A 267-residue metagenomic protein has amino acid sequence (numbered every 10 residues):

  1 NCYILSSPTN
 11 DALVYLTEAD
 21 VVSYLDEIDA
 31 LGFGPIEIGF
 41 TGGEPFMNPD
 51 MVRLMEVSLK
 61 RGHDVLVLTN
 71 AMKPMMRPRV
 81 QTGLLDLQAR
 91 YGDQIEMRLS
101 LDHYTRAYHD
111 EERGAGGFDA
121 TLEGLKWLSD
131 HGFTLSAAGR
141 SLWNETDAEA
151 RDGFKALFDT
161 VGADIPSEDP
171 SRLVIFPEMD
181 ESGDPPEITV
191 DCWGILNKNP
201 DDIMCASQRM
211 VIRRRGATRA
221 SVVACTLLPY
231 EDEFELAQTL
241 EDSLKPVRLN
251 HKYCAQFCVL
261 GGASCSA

Functional and structural regions predicted by a protein language model:
N1-G42, F46-V57, R61-D64: Conserved alpha-helical substructure of the radical SAM core
N1-Y3, T121, L236: Short, glycine/acidic-enriched capping/hinge loops at junctions between secondary-structure elements
L25-D26, Q81-D86, N197: A generic local structural motif
A30-G32, Y91, S167, M204: Alpha-helix termination/capping residues and helix-transition junctions
G43-E44, P74, I188: Short, flexible loop segments at the rims of nucleotide/cofactor-binding pockets, characterized by
N48-S171: Conserved AdoMet/S-adenosylmethionine-binding subsite of the radical SAM
P177-A267: Accessory C-terminal segments flanking Radical SAM cores
